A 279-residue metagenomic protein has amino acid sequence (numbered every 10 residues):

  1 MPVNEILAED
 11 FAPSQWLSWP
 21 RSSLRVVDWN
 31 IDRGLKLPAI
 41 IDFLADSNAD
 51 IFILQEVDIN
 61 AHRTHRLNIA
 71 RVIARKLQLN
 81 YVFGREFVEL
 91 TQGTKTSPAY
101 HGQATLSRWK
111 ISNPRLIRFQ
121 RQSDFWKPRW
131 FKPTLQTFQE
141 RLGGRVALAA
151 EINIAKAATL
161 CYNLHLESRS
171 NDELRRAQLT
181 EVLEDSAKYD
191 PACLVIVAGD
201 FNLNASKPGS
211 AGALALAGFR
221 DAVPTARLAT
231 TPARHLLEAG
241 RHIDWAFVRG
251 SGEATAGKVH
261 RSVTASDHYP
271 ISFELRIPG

Functional and structural regions predicted by a protein language model:
M1-I51, R75, N80-G279: Active-site regions of metal-assisted phosphoester/phosphodiester hydrolases, unifying DNase/endonuclease modules
F52-V57: Acidic/histidine-rich, surface-exposed loop or edge segments in extracytoplasmic proteins
D58-V72: Membrane-embedded segments
